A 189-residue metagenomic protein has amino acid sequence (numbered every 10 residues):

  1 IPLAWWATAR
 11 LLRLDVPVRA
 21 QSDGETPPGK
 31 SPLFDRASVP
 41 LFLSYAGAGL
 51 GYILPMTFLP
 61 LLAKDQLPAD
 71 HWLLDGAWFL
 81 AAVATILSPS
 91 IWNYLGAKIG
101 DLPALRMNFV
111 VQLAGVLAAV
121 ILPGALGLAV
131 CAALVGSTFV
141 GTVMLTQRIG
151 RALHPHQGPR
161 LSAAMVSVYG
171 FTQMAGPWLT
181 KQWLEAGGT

Functional and structural regions predicted by a protein language model:
P2-S22: C-terminal membrane-cytosol helix-exit motif in multi-pass small-molecule transporters
A37-I86: Extracytoplasmic gate region of multi-pass secondary transporters
A46, F79-V83, A133, A163-F171: Transmembrane alpha-helical cores of Major Facilitator Superfamily
L87-D101, L184-E185: Helix-to-loop junctions at the C-terminal end of transmembrane segments in multipass secondary transporters
P103-A118: Structural signature of the two symmetry-related core transmembrane helices
L126-L134: Paired small-residue
V140-H154: Intracellular juxtamembrane helix-capping segments at the cytosolic ends of symmetry-related transmembrane helices
H154-G188: A late C-terminal transmembrane helix in Major Facilitator Superfamily
